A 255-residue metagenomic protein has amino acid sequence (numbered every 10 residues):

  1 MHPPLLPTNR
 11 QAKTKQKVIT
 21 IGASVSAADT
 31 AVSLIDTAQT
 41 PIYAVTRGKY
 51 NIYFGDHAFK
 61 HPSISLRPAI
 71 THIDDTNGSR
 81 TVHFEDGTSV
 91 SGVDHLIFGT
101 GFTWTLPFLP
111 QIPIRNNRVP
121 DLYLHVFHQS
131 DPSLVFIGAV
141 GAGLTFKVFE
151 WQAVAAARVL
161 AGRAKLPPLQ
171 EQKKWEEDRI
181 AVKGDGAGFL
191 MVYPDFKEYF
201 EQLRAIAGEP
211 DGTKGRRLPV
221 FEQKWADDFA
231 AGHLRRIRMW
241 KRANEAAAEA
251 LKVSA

Functional and structural regions predicted by a protein language model:
M1-S26, T30-A31, L66, V119-H128: Glycine-rich dinucleotide-binding loop and its adjacent helix/turn
L6-P7, V25-A27, K49-N51, G101-T105 (+1 more regions): Short, solvent-exposed loop/turn segments at secondary-structure junctions
K17, Q39-I42, S133: Residues at the starts of beta-strands that form the adenosine-phosphate
V18-I35, V82, L96, A156: Conserved catalytic-core segments centered on acid/base and nucleophilic motifs
G22, T46, G138: Short beta-strand/turn micro-motifs composed of small residues that flank or help shape donor/cofactor-binding pockets
V32-I114, G162-Y193, K197-F200, R204 (+1 more regions): A Rossmann-like FAD-binding core segment of flavoenzymes
G99-T145: FAD-site-proximal beta/loop scaffold in flavoenzymes
S133-F136, V140-A255: C-terminal, flexible cofactor-proximal segment of oxidoreductases
